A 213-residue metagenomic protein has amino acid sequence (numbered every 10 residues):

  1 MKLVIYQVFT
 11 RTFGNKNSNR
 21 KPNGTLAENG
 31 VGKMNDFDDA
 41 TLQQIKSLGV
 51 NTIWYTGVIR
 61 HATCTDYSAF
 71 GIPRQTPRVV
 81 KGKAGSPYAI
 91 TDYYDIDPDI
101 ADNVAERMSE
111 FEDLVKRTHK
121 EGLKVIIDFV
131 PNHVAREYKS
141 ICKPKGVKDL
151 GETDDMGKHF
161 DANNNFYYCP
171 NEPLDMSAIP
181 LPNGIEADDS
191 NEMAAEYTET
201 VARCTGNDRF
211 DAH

Functional and structural regions predicted by a protein language model:
M1-K2: N-terminal module-boundary/linker segments of secreted carbohydrate-active enzymes
I5, F9, A89-I90, D99-K116 (+1 more regions): Alpha-amylase-like alpha-glycosidases and glucanotransferases acting on alpha-linked glucans and related
R11-N17, P22-N23, K46-E106: Aromatic-lined carbohydrate-binding/catalytic grooves of carbohydrate-active enzymes
P22-V31: Short glycine-enriched, charge-decorated loop/helix-capping segments at active-site entrances that position
G30-I45: Short, acidic/polar
Q43-K46, V50-W54, I100-E137: Substrate-binding cleft of carbohydrate-active enzyme catalytic domains
V58-S68, F129-G146: Aromatic-lined carbohydrate-binding surfaces of glycoside hydrolases
